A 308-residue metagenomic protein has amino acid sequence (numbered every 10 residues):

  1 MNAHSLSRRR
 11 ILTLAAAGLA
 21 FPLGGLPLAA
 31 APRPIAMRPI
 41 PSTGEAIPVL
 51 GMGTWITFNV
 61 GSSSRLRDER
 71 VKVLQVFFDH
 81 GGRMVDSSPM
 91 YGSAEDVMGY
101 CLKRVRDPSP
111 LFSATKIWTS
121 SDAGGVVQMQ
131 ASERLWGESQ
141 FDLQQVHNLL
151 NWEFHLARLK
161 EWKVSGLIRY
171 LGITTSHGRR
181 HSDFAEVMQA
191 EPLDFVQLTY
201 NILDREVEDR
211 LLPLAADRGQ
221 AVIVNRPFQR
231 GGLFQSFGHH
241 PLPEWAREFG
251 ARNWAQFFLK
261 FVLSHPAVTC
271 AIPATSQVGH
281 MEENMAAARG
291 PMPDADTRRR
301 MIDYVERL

Functional and structural regions predicted by a protein language model:
M1-L19: N-terminal secretory signal peptides and thylakoid transit peptides that target proteins across membranes
F21, I40, P192-F195, R210-L308: Structured C-terminal cap/extension of enzyme domains
G25-G53, S63-S64: C-terminal segment of N-terminal export signals and the immediately downstream linker at the start of the mature
I40, M52, V85, M98 (+7 more regions): Conserved, mostly hydrophobic/aromatic
P41-G44, G99-P108, S132-G137, K163 (+1 more regions): Acidic (Asp/Glu)-rich catalytic clusters
I56-R67, K116-D122, E248: Active-site mouth loops of central-metabolism enzymes
G61, T119-E206, R210, D217-I223 (+1 more regions): Glycine/proline-rich, positively charged, aromatic-decorated active-site loop/lid region on the catalytic face
D86-C101: Glycine-rich, proline-tolerant flexible connector loops at the mouths of alpha/beta enzymes
